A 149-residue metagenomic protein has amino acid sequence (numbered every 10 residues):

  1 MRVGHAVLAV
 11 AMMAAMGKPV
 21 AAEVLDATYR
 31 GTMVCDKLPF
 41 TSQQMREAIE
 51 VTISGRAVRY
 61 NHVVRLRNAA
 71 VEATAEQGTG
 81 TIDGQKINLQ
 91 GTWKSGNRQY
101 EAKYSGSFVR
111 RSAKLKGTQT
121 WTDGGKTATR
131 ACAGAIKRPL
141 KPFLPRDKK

Functional and structural regions predicted by a protein language model:
M1-H5: Positively charged n-region of N-terminal signal peptides that target proteins for export
A6-A15: Bacterial N-terminal signal peptides
A14-E23: Bacterial Sec-dependent signal peptides at the C-terminal "C-region" and cleavage site
A22-E47, V58-H62, G78, L115-Q119 (+1 more regions): Tryptophan-anchored aromatic micro-motifs
D36-L38, R67, G124: Sequence/structural signature of outer-membrane beta-barrel proteins
M45-E47, A73-I82, Y104, R110 (+1 more regions): Edge beta-strand at a domain terminus
I49-I53: Mature soluble binding/inhibitory domains
H62-S112: Contiguous, well-ordered beta-strand patches that form the walls/edges of small beta-barrel/beta-sandwich domains
